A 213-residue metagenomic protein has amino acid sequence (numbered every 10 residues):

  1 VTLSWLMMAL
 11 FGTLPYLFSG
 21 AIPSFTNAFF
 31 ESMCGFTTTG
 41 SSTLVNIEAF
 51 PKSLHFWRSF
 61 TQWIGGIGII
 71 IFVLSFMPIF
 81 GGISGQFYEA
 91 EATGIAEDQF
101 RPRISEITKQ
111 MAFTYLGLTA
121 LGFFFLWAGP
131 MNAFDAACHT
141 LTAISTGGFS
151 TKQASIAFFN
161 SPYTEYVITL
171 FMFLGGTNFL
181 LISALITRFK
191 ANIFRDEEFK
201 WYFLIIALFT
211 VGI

Functional and structural regions predicted by a protein language model:
V1-I213: Membrane-proximal intracellular helices of multi-pass ion channels
